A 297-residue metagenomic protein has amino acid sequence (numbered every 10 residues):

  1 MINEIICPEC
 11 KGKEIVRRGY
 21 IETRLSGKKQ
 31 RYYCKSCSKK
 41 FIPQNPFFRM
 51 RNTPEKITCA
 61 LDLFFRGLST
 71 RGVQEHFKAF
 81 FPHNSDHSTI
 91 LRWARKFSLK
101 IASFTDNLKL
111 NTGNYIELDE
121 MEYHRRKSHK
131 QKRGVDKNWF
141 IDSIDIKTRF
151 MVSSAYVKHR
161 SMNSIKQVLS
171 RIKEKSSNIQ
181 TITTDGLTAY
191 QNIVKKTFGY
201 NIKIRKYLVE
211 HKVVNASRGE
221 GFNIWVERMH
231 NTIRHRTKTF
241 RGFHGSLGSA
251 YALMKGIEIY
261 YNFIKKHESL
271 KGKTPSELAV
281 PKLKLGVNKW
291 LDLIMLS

Functional and structural regions predicted by a protein language model:
M1-I6, G27-Q30: Short metal-coordination and nucleic-acid-contact micro-motifs, chiefly zinc-binding Cys/His arrays
C7-C10, C34: Short cysteine-rich clusters marking metal-coordination/redox-active sites
K11-S26: Short recognition patches in nucleic-acid-associated and regulatory proteins
Q30-N114, E122-K130, T148: Short, positively charged, Gly/Tyr-enriched micro-motifs that form contact patches at catalytic or ligand/partner
M50-N52, K96, S154-S177: Active-site beta-loop-alpha junctions of metal-dependent nucleic acid enzymes, especially the RNase H-like/DDE
F64, K130-S161, L169-R171: Short conserved beta-strand segments at catalytic cores or DNA/RNA-binding microdomains of nucleic-acid binding
G186-H244: Helix-centered, glycine/charged polyanion-binding patches within enzymatic domains that contact phosphate-containing
F240-F243, L247-S297: C-terminal domain-tail junction helix/linker
